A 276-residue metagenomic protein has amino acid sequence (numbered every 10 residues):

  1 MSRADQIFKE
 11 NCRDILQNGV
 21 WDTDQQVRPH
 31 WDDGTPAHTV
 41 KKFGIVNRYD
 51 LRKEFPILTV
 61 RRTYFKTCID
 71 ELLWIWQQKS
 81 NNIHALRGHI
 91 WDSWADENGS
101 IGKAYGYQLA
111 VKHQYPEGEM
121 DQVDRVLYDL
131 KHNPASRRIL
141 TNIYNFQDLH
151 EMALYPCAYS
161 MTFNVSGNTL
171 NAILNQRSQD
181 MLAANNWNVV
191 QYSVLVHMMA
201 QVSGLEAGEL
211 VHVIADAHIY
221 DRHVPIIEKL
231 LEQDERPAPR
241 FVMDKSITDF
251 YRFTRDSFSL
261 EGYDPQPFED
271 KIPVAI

Functional and structural regions predicted by a protein language model:
M1-I276: Terminal, non-catalytic protein-protein interaction segments that mediate quaternary/complex assembly
